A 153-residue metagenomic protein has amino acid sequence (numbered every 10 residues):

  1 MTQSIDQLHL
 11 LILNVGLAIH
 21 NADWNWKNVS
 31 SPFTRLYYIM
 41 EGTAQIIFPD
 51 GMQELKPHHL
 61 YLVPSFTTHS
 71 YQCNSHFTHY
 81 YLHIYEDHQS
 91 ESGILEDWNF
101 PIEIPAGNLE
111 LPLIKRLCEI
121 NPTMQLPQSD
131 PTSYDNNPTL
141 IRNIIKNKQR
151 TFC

Functional and structural regions predicted by a protein language model:
M1-K56, C73, P101, L111-I114: Generic protein-terminus/edge-of-domain signal
M1-N14, Y61, T67-Q149: A hydrophobic/aromatic-rich effector-binding and dimerization subdomain of bacterial HTH-type transcriptional regulators
Y37-Y38, Q45, H59-L62, Y80-H83: Short, conserved beta-strand segments within well-ordered enzyme catalytic domains that often line or immediately flank
